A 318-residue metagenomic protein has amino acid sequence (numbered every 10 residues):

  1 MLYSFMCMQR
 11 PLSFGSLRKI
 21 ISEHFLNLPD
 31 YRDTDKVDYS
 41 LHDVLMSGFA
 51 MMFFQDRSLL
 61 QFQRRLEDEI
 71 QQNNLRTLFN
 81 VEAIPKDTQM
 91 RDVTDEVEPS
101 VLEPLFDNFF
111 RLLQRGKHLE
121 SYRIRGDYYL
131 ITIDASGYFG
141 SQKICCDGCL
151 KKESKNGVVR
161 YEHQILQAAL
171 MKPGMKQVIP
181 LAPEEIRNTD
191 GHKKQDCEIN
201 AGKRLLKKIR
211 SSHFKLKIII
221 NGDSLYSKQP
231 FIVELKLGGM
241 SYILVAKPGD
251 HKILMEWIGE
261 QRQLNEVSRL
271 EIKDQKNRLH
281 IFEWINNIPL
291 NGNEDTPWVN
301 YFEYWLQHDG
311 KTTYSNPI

Functional and structural regions predicted by a protein language model:
L2, R10, S16-P85: Gly/serine-rich nucleotide phosphate-binding loop at the start of the catalytic core of nucleotide/ADP-ribose-handling
S47, F62, K86, M90 (+5 more regions): Short, conserved catalytic/metal-binding motifs centered on acidic residues
F49, P99-E103, K217: Short alpha-helical patches at protein termini and domain edges that function as localization/binding signals
R91-M175: Active-site-proximal, Lys/Arg-enriched surface segment that forms a nucleic-acid-binding/basic interface patch
A135, L170-K172, A182-E185, S224 (+2 more regions): Short, structured patches in soluble enzyme cores that scaffold and shape functional sites
E153-K217: Electropositive, glycine- and tryptophan-enriched low-complexity nucleic-acid-binding patches
H192-I253: Domain-level cores of phosphate- or acyl-group-handling catalytic modules
K247-I318: An anionic, glycine-rich sequence signature occurring as long contiguous blocks
